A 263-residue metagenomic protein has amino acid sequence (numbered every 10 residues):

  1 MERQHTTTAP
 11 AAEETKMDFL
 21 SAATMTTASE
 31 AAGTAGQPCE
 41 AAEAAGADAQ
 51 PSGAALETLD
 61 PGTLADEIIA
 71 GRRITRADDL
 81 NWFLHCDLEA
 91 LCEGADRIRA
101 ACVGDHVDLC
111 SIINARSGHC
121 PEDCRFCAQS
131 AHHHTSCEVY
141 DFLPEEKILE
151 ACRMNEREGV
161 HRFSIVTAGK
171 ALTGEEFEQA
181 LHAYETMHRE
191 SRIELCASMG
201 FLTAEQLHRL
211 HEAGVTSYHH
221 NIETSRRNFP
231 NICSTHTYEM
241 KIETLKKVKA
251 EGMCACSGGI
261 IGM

Functional and structural regions predicted by a protein language model:
M1-P121: Flexible, acidic/Gly-rich N-terminal and inter-domain linker regions that tether and position cofactor-handling modules
H5-T6, L20, P38-E40, P51 (+5 more regions): Compositionally biased, intrinsically disordered low-complexity regions enriched in proline and serine
R73, R125-C127, S217-H219: A broad, low-specificity signal for short, low-complexity segments enriched in glycine/proline and polar/charged
C92-H133, Y140-S164: N-terminal pre-triad scaffold of radical SAM enzymes
A115, I261-G262: Hydrophobic pocket-lining residues within nucleotide cofactor-binding pockets
H132-A151, N155-I261: Core AdoMet radical
